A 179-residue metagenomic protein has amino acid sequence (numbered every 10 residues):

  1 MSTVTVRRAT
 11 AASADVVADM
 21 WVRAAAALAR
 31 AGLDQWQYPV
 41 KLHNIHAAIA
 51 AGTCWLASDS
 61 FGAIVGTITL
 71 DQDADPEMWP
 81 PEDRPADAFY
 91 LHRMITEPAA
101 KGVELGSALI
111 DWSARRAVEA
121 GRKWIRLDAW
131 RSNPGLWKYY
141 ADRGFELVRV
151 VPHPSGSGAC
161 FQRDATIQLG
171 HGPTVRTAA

Functional and structural regions predicted by a protein language model:
M1-T3, A178-A179: Basic/polar N-terminal segments that are highly enriched at the extreme N-terminus, encompassing both cleavable
T5-D19: A short beta-loop-alpha structural element at the N-terminal edge of CoA-dependent acyl/N-acetyltransferase catalytic
A11, V22-A99, I110-D111, R116 (+3 more regions): Acetyl-CoA-dependent GNAT
E104: Conserved G/P- and acidic residue-centered "switch" motifs that form tight phosphate/ATP-binding loops in soluble
S107, D111, E119, R131-R149 (+1 more regions): Conserved active-site alpha-helix within GNAT-family acetyltransferase domains
A117-A129: Conserved GNAT acetyl-CoA-binding A-motif
